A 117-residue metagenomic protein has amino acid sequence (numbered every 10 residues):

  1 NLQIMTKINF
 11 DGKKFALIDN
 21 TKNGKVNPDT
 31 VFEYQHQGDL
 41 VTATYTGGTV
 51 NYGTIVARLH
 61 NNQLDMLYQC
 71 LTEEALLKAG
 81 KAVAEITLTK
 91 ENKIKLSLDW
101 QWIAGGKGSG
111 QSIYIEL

Functional and structural regions predicted by a protein language model:
N1-I4: Short, Lys/Arg-enriched N-terminal segments with co-localized hydrophobic residues within the first ~10-30 amino acids
T6-V26, K95-W102: Tryptophan-anchored aromatic micro-motifs
F10, Q35-V41, L59-Q63, T89-K93 (+1 more regions): Short, solvent-exposed coil/turn segments at beta-strand boundaries
A16-N20, T42-G47, M66-L71, L98-W102: Short beta-strand segments that buttress and anchor functional surface loops
V26-T30, V50-I55, L77-V83, G108-Q111: Short, surface-exposed coil-to-beta transition loops
P28-V31, L59, Q101-L117: Edge beta-strand at a domain terminus
T30-R58: N-terminal glycine/threonine-rich, aromatic-flanked beta-hairpin/loop signature
H60-K95: Mid-chain, well-packed structural core segment of small domains
